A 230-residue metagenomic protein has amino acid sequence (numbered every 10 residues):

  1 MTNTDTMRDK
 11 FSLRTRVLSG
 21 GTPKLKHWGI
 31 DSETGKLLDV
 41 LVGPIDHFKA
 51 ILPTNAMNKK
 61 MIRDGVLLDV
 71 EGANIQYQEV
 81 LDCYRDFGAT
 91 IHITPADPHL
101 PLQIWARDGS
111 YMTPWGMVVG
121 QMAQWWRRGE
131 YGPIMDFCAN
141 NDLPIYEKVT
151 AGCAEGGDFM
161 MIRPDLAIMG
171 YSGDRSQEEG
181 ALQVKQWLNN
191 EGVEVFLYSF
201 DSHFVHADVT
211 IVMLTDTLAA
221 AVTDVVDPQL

Functional and structural regions predicted by a protein language model:
M1-L230: The feature marks the mature, well-folded catalytic cores of soluble enzymes
